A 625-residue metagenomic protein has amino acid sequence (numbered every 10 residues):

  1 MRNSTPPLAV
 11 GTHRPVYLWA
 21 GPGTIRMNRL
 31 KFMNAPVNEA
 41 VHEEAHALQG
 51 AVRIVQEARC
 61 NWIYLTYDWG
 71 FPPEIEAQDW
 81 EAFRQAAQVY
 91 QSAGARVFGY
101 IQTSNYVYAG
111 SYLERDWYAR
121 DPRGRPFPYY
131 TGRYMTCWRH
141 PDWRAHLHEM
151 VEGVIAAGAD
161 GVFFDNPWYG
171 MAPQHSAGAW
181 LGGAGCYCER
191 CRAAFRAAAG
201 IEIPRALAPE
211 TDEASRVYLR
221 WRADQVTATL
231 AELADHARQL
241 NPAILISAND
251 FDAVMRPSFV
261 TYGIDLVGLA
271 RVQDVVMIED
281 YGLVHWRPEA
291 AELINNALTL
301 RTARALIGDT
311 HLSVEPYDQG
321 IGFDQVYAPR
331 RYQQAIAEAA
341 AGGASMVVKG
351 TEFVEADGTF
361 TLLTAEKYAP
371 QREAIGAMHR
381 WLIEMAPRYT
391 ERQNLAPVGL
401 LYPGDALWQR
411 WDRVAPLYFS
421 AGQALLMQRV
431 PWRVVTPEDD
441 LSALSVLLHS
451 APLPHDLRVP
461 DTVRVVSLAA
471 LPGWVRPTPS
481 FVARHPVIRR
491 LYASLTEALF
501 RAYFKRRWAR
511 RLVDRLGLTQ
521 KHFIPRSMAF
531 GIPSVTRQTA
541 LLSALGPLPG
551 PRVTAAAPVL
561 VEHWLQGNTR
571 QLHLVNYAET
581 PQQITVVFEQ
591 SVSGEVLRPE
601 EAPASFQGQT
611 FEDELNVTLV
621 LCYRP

Functional and structural regions predicted by a protein language model:
M1-I101, E114, A145, A243 (+6 more regions): Mature N-terminal, pre-catalytic/accessory segment of carbohydrate-active enzymes
R2, T227-A234, Q239-L245, V272-P625: Carbohydrate-binding surfaces of carbohydrate-active enzymes
H13-R14, W19-G21, R29, F98-T103 (+4 more regions): Aromatic-lined carbohydrate-recognition surfaces of secreted/lumenal glycan-active proteins
N28-E43, T66-W80, Y129-H148, E210-T227 (+6 more regions): The substrate-binding groove and active-site-proximal loops of carbohydrate-active enzymes, especially glycoside
V37-Q56, P141-V154, S258-L269, N296 (+1 more regions): Short, acidic/polar
N38-Q85, N105-T131, W138, M171-L181 (+3 more regions): Aromatic-lined carbohydrate-binding/catalytic grooves of carbohydrate-active enzymes
H42-G70, A156-G161, V272-V276, A335-M346 (+2 more regions): Catalytic domains of carbohydrate-active enzymes, especially glycoside hydrolases
E44, G99-A157, N166, F195 (+2 more regions): Active-site-adjacent "subsite" loops/lids of carbohydrate-active enzymes
